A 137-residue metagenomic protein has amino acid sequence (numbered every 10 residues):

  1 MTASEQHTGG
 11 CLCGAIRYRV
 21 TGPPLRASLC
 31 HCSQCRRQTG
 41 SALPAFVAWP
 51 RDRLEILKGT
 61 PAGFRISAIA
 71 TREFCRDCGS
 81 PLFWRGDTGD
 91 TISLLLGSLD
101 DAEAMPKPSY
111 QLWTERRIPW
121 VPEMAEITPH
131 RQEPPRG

Functional and structural regions predicted by a protein language model:
M1-G137: A short Gly-Trp-Pro
